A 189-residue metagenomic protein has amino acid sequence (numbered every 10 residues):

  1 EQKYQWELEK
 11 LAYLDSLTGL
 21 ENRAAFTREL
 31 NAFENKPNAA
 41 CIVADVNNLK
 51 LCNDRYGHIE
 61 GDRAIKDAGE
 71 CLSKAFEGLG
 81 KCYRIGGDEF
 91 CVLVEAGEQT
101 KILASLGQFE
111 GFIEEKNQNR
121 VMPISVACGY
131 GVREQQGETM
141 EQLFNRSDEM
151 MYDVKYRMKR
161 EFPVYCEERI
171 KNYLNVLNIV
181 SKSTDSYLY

Functional and structural regions predicted by a protein language model:
E9-Y13, L20-A40, N47-E77, Y83-G87 (+4 more regions): Conserved long alpha-helical elements within nucleotide-processing catalytic cores of c-di-GMP signaling and class III
C41, F90, V126-Y130: A structural signal for short, well-ordered beta-strand segments
H58, L103-L106, E114, Q118 (+3 more regions): Catalytic-core segments of nucleotide cyclases and related cyclic-nucleotide turnover enzymes
K74-L79, S105-V121: Short catalytic/binding micro-motifs of nucleotide second-messenger systems
R84-I85, G111-G129, K159-F162: Catalytic core regions of nucleotide second-messenger enzymes
V92-G97, V132-E134: Short beta-strand-to-loop capping motifs
